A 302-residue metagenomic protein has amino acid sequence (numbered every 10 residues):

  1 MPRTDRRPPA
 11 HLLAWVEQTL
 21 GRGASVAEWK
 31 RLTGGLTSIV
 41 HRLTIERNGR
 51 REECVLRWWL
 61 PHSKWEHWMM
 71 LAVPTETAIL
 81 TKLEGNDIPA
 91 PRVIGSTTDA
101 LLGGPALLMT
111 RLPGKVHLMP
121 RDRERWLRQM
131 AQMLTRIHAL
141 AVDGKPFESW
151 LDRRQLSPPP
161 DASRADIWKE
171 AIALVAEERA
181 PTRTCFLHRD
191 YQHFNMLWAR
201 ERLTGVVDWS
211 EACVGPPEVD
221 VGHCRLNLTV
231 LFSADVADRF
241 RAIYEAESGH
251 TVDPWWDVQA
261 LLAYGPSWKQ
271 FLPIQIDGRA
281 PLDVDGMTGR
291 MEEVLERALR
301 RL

Functional and structural regions predicted by a protein language model:
P8-A24, T135-R189, A199-R200, R290-L302: An alpha-helical support segment within catalytic cores of ATP-dependent transferases
G21-E28, S248-D257: Short, surface-exposed acidic
W29-W150, D166, P181: ATP-binding pocket architecture of kinase catalytic cores
T33, T37-I45, V55-L56, V93 (+1 more regions): Active-site acidic catalytic loop and adjacent metal/ATP-binding pocket of ATP-dependent phosphoryl transfer enzymes
V73, V258-Q259: Start-of-helix signal in alpha-solenoid helical-repeat scaffolds, especially tetratricopeptide repeats
R125-W126, G205, G222-C224: Glycine-rich, phosphate-binding/catalytic loops in enzymes
E218-H250, L261-R279: Active-site activation/catalytic loop segments of kinase-like enzymes and analogous catalytic loops in related
Q270-L302: Helical subdomain adjoining the active site within ATP-dependent kinase catalytic cores
